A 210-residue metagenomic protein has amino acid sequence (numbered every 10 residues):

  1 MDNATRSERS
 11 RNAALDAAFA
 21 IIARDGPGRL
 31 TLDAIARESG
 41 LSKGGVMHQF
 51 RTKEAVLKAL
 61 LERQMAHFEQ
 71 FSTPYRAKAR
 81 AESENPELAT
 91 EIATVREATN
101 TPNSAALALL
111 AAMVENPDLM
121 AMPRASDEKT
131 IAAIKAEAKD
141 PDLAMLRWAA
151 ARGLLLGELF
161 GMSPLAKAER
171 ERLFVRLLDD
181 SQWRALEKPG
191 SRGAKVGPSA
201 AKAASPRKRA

Functional and structural regions predicted by a protein language model:
A13, I21, D25-A55, A59: Helix-turn-helix
A17-I21, T94: Short amphipathic alpha-helical elements of helix-turn-helix/winged-helix folds
A59, A66-L107, E171: Hydrophobic alpha-helical connector segments
E91-V95, A106-A111, R147-L154: Short alpha-helical scaffolding segments that buttress acidic/His motifs in well-ordered protein cores
P102, P117-R124, E128-P198, K202 (+1 more regions): Hydrophobic/aromatic-rich alpha-helical bundle segments in the mid-to-C-terminal region
L109-L119: Acidic/histidine-rich alpha-helical segments that form the ligand environment of transition-metal centers
